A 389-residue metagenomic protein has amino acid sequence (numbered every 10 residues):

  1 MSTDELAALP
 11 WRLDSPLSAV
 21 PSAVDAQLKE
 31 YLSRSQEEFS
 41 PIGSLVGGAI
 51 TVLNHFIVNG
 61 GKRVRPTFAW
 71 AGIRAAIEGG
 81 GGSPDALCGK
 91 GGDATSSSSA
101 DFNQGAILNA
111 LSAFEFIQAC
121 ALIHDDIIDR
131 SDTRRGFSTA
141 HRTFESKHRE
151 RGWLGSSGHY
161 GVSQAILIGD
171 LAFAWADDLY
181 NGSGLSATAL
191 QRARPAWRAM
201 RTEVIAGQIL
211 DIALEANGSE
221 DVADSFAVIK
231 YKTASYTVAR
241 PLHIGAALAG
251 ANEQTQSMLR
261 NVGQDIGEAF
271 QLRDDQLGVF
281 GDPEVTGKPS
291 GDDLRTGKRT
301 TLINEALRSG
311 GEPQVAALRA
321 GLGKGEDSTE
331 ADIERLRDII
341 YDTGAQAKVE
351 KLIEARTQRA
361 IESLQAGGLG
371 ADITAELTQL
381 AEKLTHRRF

Functional and structural regions predicted by a protein language model:
M1-L111, A119, I123, R130-G158 (+3 more regions): Conserved N-terminal diphosphate/IPP-binding helix and adjacent helical/loop segment of trans-prenyltransferase domains
P41-G43, I57-R65, S163-W175, N181-F280: All-alpha helical catalytic cores of prenyl diphosphate-utilizing isoprenoid enzymes
F68, A176, G207, I303 (+2 more regions): Residue-level signal for inorganic ion chemistry
A71-I77, W175-S183, R240-L248, A306-G310 (+1 more regions): Well-ordered alpha-helical scaffold segments within catalytic/enzyme domains
I77, C88, G92-S99, G245-Q254 (+2 more regions): C-terminal helix-coil-helix/basic helical segment that borders enzyme active sites and/or dimer interfaces and provides
A106-R135, P195-I205, H243-A246, Q254-P283 (+2 more regions): Active-site alpha-helical segments that house and flank conserved acidic catalytic motifs for diphosphate chemistry
R135-G169, G218-S235, S257-N261, P283-S309 (+1 more regions): Divalent-cation-assisted or electrostatically stabilized phosphate/pyrophosphate-binding catalytic cores
E334-F389: Short hairpin/turn module used for nucleic-acid contact or packing/dimerization
